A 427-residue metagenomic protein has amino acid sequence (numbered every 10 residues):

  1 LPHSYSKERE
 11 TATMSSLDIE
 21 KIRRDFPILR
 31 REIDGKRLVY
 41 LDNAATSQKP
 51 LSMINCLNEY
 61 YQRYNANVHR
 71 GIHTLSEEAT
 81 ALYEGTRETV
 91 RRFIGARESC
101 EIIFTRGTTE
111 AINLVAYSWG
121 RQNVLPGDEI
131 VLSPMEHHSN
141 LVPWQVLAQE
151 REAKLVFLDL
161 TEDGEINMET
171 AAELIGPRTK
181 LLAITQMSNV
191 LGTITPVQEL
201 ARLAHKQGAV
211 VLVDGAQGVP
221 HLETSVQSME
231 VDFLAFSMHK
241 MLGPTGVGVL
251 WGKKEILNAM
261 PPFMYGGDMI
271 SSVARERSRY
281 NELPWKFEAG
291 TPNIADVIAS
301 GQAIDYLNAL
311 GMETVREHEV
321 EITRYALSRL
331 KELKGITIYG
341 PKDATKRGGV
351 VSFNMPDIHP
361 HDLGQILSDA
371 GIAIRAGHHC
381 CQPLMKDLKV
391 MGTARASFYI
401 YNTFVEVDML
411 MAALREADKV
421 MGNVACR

Functional and structural regions predicted by a protein language model:
H3-R427: Pyridoxal 5′-phosphate
